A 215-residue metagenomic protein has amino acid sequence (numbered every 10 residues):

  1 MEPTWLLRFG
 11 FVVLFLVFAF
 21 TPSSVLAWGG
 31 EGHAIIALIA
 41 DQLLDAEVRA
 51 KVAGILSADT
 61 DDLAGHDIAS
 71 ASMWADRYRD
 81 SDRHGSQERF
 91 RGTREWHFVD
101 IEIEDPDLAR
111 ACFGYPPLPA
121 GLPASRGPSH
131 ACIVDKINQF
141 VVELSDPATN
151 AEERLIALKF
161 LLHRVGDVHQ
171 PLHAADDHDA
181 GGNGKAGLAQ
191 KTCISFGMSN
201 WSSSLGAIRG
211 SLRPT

Functional and structural regions predicted by a protein language model:
M1-F11: Bacterial N-terminal signal peptides that target proteins for export
L7, V168-H169: Residue-level micro-sites within transmembrane alpha helices that shape and flank functional polar/acidic positions
V13-F15, V25: Cleavable N-terminal signal peptides
L26-R164, P171-T215: N-terminal, motif-rich segments that launch catalysis or mediate targeting to/interaction with membranes, typified by
